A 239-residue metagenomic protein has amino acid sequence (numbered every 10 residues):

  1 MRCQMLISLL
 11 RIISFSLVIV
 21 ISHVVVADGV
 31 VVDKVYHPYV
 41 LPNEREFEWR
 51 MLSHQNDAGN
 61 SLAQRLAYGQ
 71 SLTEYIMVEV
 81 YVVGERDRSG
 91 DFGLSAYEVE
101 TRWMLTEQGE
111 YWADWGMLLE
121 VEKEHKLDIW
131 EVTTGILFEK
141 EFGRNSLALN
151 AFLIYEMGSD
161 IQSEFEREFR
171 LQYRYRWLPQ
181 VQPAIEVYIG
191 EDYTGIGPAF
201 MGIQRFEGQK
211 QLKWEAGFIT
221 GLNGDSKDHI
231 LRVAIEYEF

Functional and structural regions predicted by a protein language model:
R2-I13: Bacterial N-terminal signal peptides that target proteins for export
I13-I19: Gram-negative bacterial Sec-dependent N-terminal signal peptides
I21-V24: N-terminal signal peptide c-region/cleavage motif recognized by signal peptidases
V26-F239: Transmembrane beta-barrel domains of Gram-negative outer membranes and organellar outer membranes
